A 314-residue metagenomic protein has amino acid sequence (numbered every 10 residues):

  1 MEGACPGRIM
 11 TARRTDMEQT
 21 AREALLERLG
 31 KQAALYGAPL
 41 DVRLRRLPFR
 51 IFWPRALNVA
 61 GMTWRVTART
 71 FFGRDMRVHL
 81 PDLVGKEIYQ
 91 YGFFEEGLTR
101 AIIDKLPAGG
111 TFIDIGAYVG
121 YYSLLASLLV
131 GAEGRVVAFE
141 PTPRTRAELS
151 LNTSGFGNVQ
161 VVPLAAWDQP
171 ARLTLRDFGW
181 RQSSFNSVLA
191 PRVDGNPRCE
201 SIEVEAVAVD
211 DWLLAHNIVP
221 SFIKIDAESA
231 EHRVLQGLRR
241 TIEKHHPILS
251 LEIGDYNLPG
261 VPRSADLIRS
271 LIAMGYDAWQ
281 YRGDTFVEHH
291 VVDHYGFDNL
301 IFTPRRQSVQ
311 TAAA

Functional and structural regions predicted by a protein language model:
E2-A314: Phosphate/nucleotide-binding beta-alpha loop and adjacent structural elements of enzyme active sites
